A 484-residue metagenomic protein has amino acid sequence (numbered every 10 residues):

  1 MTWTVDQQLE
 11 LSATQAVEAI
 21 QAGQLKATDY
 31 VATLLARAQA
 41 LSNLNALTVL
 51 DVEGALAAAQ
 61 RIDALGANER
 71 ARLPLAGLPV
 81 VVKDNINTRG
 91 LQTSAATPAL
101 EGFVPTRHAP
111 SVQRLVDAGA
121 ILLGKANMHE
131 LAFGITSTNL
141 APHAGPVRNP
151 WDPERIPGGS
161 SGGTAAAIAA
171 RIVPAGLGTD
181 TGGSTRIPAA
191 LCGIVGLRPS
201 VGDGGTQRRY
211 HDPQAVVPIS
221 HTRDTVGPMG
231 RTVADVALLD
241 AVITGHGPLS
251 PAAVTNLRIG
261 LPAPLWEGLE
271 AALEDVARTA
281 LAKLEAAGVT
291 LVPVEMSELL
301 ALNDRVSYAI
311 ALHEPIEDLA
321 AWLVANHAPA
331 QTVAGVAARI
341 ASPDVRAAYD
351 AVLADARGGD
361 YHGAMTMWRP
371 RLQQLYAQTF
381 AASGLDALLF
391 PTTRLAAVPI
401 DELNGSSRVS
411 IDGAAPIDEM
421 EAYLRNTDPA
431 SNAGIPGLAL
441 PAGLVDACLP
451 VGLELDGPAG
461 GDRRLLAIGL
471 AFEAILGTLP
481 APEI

Functional and structural regions predicted by a protein language model:
M1-Q60, A64, A282, A286-G288 (+3 more regions): An N-terminal boundary/leader segment
Q7-L11, L65-L78, A252-A253: Flexible N-terminal pre-Rossmann segment of NAD(P)-dependent oxidoreductases
Q21, A40, D117, I121 (+4 more regions): Structural helix-boundary/capping segments
Q24-A32, Q60-D63, A271-M296, A320-A338 (+1 more regions): Acyltransferase
L75-A95, N256, H313-Q374, L395 (+1 more regions): Short helix-loop capping/hinge segments that flank enzyme active sites or metal/cofactor-binding pockets
L75-V226, P262-P264, T392-A414: Short glycine/serine-rich loop/turn segments
G77, R89-Q92, T225, V242-I316 (+1 more regions): Gly/Ser-rich, acidic/histidine-flanked active-site/gating loops
